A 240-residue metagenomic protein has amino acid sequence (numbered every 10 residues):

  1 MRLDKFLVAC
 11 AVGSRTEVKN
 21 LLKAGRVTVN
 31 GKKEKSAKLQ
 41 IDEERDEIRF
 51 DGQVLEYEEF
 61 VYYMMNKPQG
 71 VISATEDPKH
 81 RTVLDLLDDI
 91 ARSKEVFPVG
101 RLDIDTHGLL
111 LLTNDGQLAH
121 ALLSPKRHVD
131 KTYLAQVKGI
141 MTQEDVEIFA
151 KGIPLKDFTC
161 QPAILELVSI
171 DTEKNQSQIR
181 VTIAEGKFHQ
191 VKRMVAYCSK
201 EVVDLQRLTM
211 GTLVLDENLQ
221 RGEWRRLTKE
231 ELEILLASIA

Functional and structural regions predicted by a protein language model:
M1-A240: Basic, flexible Lys/Arg- and Gly-enriched helix-loop patches that mediate nucleic-acid binding at interfaces with rRNA
